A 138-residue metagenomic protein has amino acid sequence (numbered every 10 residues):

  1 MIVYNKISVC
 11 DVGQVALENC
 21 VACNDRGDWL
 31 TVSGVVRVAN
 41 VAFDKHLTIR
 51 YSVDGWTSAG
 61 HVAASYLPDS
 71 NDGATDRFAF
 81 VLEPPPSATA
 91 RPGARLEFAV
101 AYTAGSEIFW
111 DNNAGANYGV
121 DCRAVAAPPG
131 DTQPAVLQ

Functional and structural regions predicted by a protein language model:
M1-Q138: Glycan-association/targeting regions that enable binding to alpha-glucans and other polysaccharides
